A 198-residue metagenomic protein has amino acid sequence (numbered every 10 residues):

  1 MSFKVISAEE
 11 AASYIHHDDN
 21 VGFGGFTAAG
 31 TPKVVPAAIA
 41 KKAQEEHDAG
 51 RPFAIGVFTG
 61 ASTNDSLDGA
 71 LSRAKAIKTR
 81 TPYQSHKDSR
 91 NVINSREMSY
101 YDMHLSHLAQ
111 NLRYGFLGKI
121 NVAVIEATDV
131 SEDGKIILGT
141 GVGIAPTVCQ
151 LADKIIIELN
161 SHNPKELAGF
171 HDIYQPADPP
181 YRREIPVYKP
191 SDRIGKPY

Functional and structural regions predicted by a protein language model:
M1-Y198: Conserved alpha/beta enzyme-core scaffold
